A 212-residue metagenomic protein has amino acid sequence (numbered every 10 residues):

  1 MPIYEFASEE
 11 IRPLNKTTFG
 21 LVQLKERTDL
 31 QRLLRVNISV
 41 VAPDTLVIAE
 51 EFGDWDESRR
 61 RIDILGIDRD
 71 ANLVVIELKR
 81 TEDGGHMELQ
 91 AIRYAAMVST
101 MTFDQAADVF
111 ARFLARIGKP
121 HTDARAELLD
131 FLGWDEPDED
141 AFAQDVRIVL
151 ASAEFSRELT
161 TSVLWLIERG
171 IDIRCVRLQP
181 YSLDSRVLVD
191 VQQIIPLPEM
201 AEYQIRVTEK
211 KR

Functional and structural regions predicted by a protein language model:
M1-R212: Charged, terminal alpha-helix-loop-beta segments that serve as non-catalytic nucleic-acid engagement and/or assembly
